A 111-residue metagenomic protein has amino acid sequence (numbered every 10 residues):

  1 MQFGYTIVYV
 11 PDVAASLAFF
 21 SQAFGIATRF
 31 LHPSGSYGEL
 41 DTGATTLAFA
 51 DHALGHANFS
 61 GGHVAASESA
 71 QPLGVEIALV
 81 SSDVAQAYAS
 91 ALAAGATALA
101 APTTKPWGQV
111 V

Functional and structural regions predicted by a protein language model:
M1-I7, A27-V80, Q86-V111: Vicinal oxygen chelate
S16-S21, A91: Conserved active-site tyrosine of GNAT-family acetyltransferases
